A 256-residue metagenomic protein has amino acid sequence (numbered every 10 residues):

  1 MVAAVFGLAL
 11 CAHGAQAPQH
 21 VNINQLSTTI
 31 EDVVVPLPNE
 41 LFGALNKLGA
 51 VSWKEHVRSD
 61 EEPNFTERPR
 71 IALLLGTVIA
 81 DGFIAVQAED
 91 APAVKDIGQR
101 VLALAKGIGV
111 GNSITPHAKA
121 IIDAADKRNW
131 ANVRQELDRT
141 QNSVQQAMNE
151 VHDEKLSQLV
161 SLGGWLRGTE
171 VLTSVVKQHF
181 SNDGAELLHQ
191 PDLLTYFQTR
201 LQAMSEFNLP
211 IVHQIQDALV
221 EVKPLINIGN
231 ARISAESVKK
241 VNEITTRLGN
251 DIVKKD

Functional and structural regions predicted by a protein language model:
M1-A9: Bacterial N-terminal signal peptides
A12-G14: Boundary at the C-terminal end of the N-terminal hydrophobic targeting segment
Q16-I121: N-terminal Sec/ER secretory leader and immediately downstream segment of secreted/extracellular precursors
P69-A80, V101-I108, N112, S161 (+2 more regions): Long, amphipathic, charge-rich alpha-helical segments that form helical bundles/coiled-coils
G82-E89, I108, N112, A147-V151 (+4 more regions): Secondary-structure edge/capping motif, primarily at the C-terminal ends of alpha-helices and the immediately following
K95-Q99, K119-A120, L159-L162, G184-H189 (+2 more regions): Short, charged, amphipathic alpha-helical segments
A124-E206: Extended amphipathic alpha-helical interaction segments
E206-D256: A cross-kingdom marker for long, charged
